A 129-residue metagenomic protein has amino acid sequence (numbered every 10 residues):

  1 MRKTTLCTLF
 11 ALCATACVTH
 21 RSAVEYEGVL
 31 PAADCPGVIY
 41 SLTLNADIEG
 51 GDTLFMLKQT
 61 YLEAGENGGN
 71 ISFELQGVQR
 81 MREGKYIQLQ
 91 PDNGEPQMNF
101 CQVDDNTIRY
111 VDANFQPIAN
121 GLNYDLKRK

Functional and structural regions predicted by a protein language model:
M1-T4: Positively charged n-region of N-terminal signal peptides that target proteins for export
L6-L9: Sec-dependent N-terminal signal peptides
C13-A16: C-terminal motif of bacterial Sec signal peptides marking the signal peptidase cleavage site
V18-H20: Bacterial signal peptide processing site
S22-G28: Short, low-complexity, disordered segments immediately C-terminal to signal peptides in bacterial exported proteins
V29-P31, T60: Short strand-loop junctions, especially beta-strand C-caps/beta-turns that link beta-sheets to coils or alpha-helices
A32, G51-M56, M81-K129: Beta-sheet ligand-binding and adhesion/scaffold domains
P36-R80: N-terminal glycine/threonine-rich, aromatic-flanked beta-hairpin/loop signature
